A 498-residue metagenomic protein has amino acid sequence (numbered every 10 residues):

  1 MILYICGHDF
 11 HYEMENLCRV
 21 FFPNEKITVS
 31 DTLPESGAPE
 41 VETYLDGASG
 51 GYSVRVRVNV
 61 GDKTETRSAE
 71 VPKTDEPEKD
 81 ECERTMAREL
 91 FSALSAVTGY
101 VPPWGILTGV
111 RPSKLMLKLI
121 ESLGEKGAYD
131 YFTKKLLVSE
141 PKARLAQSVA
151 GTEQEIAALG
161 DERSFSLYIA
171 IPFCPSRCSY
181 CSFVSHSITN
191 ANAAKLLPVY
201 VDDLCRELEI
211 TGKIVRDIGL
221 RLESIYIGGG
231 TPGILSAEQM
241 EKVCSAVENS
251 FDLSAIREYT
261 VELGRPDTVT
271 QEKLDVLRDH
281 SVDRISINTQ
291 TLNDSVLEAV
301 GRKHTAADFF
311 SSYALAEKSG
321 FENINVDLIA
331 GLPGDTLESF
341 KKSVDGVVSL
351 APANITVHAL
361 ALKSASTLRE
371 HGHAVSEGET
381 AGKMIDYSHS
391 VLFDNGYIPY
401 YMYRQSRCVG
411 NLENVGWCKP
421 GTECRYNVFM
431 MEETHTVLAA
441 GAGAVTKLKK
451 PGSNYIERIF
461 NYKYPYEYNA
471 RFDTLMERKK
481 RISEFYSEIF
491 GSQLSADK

Functional and structural regions predicted by a protein language model:
M1-E125, Y131, L204, P420-K498: Radical SAM enzyme core and accessory elements
L3, V110-L117, E153-S187, V201-C205 (+4 more regions): N-terminal pre-triad scaffold of radical SAM enzymes
S30, E42-Y44, A170, G228 (+4 more regions): Solvent-exposed beta-strand sheet faces enriched in polar/charged residues
V54-V56, I169, I287: Short beta-strand motif preference
V97-V101, E121-Y168, I218: N-terminal [4Fe-4S]-dependent radical SAM core
S164-S166, S224, E258, N354 (+2 more regions): Beta-sheet entry/capping signal
S185-Y387: Conserved non-cysteine loop/helix-boundary elements of the Radical SAM core domain that shape
F310-N323, L332-Y466: A structural motif corresponding to the C-terminal lobe/cap of the Radical SAM core domain
